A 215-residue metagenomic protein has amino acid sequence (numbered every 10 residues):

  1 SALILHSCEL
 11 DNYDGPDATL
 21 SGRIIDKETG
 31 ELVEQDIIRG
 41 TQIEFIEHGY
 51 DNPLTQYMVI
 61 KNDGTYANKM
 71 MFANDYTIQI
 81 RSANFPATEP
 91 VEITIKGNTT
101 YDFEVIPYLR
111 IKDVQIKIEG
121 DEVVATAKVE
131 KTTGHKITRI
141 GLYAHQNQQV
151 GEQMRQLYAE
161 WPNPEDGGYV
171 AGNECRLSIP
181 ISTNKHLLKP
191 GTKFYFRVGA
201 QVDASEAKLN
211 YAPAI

Functional and structural regions predicted by a protein language model:
S1-E31: Bacterial Sec-dependent N-terminal signal peptides
S21-I25, V124-E130: Short edge beta-strand/loop segments characteristic of extracellular beta-sandwich folds
E28-D51, H135-I140: Short, ordered, surface-exposed loop/turn motifs in non-cytosolic proteins
E47-D63: Short, acidic Ser/Thr/Gly-rich low-complexity loop/linker segments typical of extracellular and cell-surface proteins
G64-F85: A short, solvent-exposed beta-strand micro-motif common in secreted/extracellular proteins
G64-Y66, T99-Y101, N173-I181: Short strand-edge motifs at loop-to-beta-strand transitions and within beta-strands of extracellular beta-rich domains
A83-Y108: Structured interaction patches on ligand/partner-binding surfaces of diverse proteins
I181-L209: Beta-strand-rich modules
